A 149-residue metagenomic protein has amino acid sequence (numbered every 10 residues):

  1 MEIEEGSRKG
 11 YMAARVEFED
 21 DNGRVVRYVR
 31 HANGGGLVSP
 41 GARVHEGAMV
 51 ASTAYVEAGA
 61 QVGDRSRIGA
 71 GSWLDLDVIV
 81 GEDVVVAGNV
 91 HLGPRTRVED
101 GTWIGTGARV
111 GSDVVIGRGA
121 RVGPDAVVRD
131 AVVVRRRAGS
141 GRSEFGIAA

Functional and structural regions predicted by a protein language model:
I3-L37, L76-V78, E82-A149: Glycine-rich hexapeptide-repeat left-handed beta-helix
L37-R67: Short, contiguous, helix-prone interaction/anchoring segments in small proteins
